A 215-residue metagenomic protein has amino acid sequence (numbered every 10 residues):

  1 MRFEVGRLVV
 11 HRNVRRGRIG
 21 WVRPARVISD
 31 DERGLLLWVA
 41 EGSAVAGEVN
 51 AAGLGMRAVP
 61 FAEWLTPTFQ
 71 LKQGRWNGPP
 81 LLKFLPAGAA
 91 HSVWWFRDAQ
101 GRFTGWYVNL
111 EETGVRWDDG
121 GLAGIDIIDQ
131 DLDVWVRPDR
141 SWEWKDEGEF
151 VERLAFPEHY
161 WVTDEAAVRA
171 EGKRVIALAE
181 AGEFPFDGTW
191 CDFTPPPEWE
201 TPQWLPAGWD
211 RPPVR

Functional and structural regions predicted by a protein language model:
M1-P79: Charge-rich, low-complexity N-terminal segments
R15-R16, A25-R26, G121-A123, L132-D133: A generic local secondary-structure boundary/capping motif
D30-R33, A99-Q100, V136-D139: Short acidic-glycine loop/turn motifs at beta-strand connectors
L35-V39, R102-N109, S141-G148: Short, well-ordered strand-loop elements centered on a beta-strand within folded domains, enriched for acidic residues
A46-A51, D119, R153-E158: A short, polar/proline- and glycine-enriched secondary-structure boundary/capping micro-motif
G78-L132: Structured beta-strand/loop patches that form or line metal/cofactor-binding pockets in enzymes
Q130-L178: A hydrophobic, small-residue-rich beta->alpha segment in the mid-to-C-terminal subdomain of diverse proteins
A170-R215: Cysteine/selenocysteine-centered motifs that mediate thiol-based redox chemistry or coordinate metal-sulfur cofactors
